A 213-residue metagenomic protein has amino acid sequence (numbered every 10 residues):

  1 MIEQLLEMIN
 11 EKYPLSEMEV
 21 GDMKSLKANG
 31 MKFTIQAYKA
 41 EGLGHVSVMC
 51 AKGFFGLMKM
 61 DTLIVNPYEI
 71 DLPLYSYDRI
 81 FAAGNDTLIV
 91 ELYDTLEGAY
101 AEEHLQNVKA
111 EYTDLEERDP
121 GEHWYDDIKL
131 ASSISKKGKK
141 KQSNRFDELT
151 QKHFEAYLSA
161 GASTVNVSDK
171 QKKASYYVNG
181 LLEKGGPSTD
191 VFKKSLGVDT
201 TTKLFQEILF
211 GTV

Functional and structural regions predicted by a protein language model:
M1-L74, A83: Short Lys/Arg-enriched alpha/beta "domain-start" segment
L5, G30, M60, E69 (+5 more regions): Alpha-helical protein-protein interaction elements
F55-L115: Aromatic- and glycine-enriched beta-alpha-beta binding-site module
I89-T189, K193: Mixed-charge (acidic/basic) macromolecular-recognition segments
S188-T189, K193-V213: A cross-kingdom marker for long, charged
